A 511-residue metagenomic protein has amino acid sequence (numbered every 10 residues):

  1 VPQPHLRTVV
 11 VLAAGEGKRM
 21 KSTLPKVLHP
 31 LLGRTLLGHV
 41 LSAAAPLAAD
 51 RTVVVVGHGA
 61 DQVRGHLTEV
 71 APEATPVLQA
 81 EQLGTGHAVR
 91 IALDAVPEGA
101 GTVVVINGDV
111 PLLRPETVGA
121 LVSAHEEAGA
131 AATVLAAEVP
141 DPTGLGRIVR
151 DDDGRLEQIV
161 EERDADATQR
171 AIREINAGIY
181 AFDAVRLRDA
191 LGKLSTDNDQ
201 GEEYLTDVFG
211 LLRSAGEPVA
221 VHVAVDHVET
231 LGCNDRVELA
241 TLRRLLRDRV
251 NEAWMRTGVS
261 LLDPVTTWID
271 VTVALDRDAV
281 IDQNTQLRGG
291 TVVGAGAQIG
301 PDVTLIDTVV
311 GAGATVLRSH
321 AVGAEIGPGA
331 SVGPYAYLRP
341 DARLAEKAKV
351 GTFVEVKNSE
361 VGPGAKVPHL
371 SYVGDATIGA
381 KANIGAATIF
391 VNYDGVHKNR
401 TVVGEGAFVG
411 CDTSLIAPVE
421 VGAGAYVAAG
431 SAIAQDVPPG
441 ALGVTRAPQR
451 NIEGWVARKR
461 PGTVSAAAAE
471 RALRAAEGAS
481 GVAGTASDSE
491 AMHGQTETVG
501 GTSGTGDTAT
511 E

Functional and structural regions predicted by a protein language model:
V1-T8, E16, R34-S123, E127 (+3 more regions): Conserved N-terminal catalytic core of the sugar/cofactor nucleotidyltransferase
P2-H5, R173-D276: Conserved alpha/beta core of the MobA/IspD/sugar-nucleotide pyrophosphorylase nucleotidyltransferase superfamily
L24-P30, L194-D197: Short glycine-enriched, charge-decorated loop/helix-capping segments at active-site entrances that position
H29, P111, R173, Y180 (+5 more regions): Residues that recognize and position ribonucleotide moieties
D61, L113-D199, T206, E217: Conserved core of the sugar-phosphate nucleotidyltransferase
S260-T445, Q449-N451: Structural signal for interior beta-strand "rungs" in well-ordered beta-sheet cores of soluble enzyme domains
G481-E511: Long, low-complexity, intrinsically disordered segments
